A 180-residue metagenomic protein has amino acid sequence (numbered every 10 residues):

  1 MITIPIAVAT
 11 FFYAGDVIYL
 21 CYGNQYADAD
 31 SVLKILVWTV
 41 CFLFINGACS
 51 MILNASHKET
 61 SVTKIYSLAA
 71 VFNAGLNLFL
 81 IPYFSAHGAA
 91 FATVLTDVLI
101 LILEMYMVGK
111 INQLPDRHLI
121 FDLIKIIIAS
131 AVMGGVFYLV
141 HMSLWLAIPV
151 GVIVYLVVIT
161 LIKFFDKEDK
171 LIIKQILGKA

Functional and structural regions predicted by a protein language model:
M1-A7: Membrane-water interface segments that mark the loop-to-transmembrane alpha-helix transition
A7-N24: Short membrane-interface helical motifs at transmembrane helix boundaries in multi-pass membrane transporters
A7-V8, F12, S31-H57, S61-I81 (+4 more regions): Short runs within selected transmembrane alpha-helices of multi-pass transporters and secretion channels
L20-L33, V140-P149: Membrane-interface helix-capping segments at transmembrane helix termini in multi-pass transporters
N77-I81, G134-H141: Hydrophobic alpha-helical transmembrane segments
K110-K125, L171-I176: Interhelical loop/hinge segments that connect adjacent transmembrane helices in multipass membrane
I127-M133: Core segments of transmembrane alpha-helices that mediate helix-helix packing or line hydrophobic substrate/ligand
F137-A180: Membrane-proximal transmembrane or re-entrant/amphipathic helices at the cytosolic face
